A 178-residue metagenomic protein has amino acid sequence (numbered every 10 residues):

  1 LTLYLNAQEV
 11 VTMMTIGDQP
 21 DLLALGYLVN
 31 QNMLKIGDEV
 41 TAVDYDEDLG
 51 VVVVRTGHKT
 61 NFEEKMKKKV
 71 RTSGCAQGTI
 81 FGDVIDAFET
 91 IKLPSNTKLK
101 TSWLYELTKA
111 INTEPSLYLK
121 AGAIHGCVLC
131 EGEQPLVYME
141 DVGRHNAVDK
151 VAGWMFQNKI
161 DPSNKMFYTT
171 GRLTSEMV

Functional and structural regions predicted by a protein language model:
L1-G126, C130-E131, V137-Y138: Intrinsically disordered, low-complexity regions enriched in acidic/Ser/Thr/Pro/Gln residues
A123-N158: Protease-associated
R144-V178: Feature captures the catalytic cores and cofactor-binding loops of soluble hydro-lyases/lyases that act on carboxylate
